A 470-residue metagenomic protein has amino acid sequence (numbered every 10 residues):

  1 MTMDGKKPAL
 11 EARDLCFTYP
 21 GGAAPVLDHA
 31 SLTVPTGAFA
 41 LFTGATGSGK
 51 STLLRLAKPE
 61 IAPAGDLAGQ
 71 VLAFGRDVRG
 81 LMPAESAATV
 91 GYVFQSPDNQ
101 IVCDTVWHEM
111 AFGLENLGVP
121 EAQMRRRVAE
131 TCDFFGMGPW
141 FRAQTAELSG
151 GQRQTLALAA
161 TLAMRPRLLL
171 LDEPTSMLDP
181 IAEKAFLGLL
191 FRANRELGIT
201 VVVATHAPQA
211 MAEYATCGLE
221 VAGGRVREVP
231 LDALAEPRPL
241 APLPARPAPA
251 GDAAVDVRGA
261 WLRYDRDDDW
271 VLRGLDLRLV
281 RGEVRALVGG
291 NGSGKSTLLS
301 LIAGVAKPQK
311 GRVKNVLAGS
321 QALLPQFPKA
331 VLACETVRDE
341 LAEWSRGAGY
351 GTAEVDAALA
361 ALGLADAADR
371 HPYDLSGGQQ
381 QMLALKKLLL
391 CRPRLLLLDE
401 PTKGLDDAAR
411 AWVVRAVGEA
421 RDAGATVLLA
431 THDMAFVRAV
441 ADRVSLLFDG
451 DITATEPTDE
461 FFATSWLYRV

Functional and structural regions predicted by a protein language model:
D66-D77, G311-Q321: Conserved ABC transporter NBD signature motif
A122-W140, Y350-A367: Conserved ABC ATPase "signature" region
Q144-L148, Q152, H371-L375, Q379: Conserved ABC ATPase signature
L169-D172, L396-D399: Catalytic Walker B motif of ABC-type/P-loop ATPase nucleotide-binding domains
A204-H206, T431-H432: H-loop/switch region of ABC-family ATPase nucleotide-binding domains
M211-E213, V437-A439: A short, surface-exposed alpha-helical micro-motif characterized by mixed small hydrophobic and charged/polar residues
R225-L243, D451-V470: Conserved beta-strand-loop-alpha-helix hinge in the C-terminal portion of ABC ATPase nucleotide-binding domains
